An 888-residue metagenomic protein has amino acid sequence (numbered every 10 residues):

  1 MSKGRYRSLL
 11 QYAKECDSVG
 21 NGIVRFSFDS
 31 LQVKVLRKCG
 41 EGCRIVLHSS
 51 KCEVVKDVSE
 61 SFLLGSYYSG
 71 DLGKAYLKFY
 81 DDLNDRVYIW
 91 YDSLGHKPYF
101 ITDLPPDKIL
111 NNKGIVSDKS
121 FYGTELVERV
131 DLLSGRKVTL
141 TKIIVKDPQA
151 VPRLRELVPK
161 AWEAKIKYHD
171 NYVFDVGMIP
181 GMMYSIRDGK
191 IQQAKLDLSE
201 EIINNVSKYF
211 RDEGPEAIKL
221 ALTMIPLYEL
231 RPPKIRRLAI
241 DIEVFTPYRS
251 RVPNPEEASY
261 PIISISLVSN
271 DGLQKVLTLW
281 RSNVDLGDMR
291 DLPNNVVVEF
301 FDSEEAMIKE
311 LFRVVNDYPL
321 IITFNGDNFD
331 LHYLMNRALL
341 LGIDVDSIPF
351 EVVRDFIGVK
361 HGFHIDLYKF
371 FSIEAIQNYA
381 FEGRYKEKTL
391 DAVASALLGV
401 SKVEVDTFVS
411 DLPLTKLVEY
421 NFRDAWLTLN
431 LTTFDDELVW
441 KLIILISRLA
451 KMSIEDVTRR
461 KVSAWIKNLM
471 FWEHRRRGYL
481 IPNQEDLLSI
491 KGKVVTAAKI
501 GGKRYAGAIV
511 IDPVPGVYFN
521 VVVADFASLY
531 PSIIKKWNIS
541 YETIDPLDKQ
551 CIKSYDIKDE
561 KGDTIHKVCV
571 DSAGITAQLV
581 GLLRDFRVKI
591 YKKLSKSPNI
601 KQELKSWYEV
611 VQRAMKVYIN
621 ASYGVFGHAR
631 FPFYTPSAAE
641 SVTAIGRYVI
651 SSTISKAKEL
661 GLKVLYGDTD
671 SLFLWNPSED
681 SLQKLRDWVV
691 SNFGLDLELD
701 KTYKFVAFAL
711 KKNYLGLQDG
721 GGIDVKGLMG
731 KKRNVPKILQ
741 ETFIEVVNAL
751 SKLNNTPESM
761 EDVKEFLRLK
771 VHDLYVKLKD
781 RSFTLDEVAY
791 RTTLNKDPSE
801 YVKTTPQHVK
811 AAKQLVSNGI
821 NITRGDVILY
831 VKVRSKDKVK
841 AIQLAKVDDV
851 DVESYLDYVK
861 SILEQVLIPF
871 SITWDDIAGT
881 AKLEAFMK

Functional and structural regions predicted by a protein language model:
M1-E374, A380-K491, K503-V522, F526-A527 (+11 more regions): The two-metal-ion catalytic cores of nucleic-acid processing enzymes
S93, K146-D147, K165, T389 (+4 more regions): Alpha-helix initiation/capping motif
I481-I565, V588, K592, P598-E609 (+3 more regions): Conserved catalytic core of nucleotide polymerization and phosphodiester-bond processing enzymes
Q683-D687, N692-K888: C-terminal, non-catalytic extensions of nucleic-acid polymerases
